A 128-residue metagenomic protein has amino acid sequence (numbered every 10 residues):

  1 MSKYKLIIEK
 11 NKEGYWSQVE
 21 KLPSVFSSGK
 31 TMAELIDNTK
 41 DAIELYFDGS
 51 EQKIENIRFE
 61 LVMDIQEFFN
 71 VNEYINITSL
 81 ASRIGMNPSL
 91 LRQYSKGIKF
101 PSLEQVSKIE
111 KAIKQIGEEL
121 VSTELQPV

Functional and structural regions predicted by a protein language model:
M1-K3, N38-K111, Q115-V128: Short, charged, surface-exposed hinge/linker loops at domain edges that act as mobile lids or interdomain connectors
M1-Q52: DNA-contacting interfaces and partner/effector-binding or oligomerization modules in DNA-centric proteins
